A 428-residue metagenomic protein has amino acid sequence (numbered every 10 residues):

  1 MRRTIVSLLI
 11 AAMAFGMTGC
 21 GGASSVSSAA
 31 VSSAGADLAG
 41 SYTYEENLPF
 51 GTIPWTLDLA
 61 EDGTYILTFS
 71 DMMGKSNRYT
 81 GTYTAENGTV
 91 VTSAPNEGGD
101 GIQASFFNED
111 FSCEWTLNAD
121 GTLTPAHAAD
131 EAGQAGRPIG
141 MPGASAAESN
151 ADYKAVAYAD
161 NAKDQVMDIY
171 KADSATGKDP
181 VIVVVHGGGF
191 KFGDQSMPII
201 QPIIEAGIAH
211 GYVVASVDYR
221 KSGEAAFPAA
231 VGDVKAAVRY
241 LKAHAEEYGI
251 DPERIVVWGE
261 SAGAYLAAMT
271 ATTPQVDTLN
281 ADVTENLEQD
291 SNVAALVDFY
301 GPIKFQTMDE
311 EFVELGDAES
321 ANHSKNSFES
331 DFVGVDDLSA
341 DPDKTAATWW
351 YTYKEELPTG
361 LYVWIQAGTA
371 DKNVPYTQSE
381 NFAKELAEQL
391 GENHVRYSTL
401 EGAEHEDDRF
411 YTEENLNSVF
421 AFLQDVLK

Functional and structural regions predicted by a protein language model:
L48-E97: N-terminal glycine/threonine-rich, aromatic-flanked beta-hairpin/loop signature
M141-T176: N-terminal cap/lid segment of alpha/beta-hydrolase-fold proteins
G143-E148, T307-E355: Mobile cap/lid helix-loop segments that gate and shape the active-site cleft of serine hydrolases
S196-A215: Short amphipathic alpha-helix adjacent to the substrate-entry channel of hydrolases
A225-E246: Alpha/beta-hydrolase active-site loop
R239-V313: Primarily recognizes the serine-hydrolase "nucleophile elbow" in alpha/beta-hydrolase and SGNH/GDSL folds
W364-A367, D371: Short beta-strand/loop motif that positions the catalytic acidic residue of the alpha/beta-hydrolase fold
K372-N381: Conserved alpha/beta-hydrolase "acid-adjacent" motif
